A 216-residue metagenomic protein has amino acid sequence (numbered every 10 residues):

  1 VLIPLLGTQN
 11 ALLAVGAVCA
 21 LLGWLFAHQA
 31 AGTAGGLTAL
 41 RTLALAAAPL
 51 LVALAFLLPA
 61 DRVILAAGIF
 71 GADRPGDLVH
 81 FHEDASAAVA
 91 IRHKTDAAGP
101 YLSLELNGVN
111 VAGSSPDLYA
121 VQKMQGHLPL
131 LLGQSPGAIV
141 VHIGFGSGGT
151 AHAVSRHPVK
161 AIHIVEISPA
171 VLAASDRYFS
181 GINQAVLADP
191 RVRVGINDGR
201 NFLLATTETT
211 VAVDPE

Functional and structural regions predicted by a protein language model:
L2-E216: Alpha-helical transmembrane segments of multi-pass membrane proteins
